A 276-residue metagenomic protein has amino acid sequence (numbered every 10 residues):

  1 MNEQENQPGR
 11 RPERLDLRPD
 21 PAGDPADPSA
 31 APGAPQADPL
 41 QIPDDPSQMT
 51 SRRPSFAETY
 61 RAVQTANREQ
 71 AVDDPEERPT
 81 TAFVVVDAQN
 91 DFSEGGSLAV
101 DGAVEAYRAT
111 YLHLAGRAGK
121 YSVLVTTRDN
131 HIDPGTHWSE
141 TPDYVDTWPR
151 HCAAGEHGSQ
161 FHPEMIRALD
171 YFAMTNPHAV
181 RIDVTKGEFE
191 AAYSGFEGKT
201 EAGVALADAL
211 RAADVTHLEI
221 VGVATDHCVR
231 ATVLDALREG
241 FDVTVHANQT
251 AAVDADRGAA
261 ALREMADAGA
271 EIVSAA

Functional and structural regions predicted by a protein language model:
N2-Q48: Mixed-charge, low-complexity intrinsically disordered regions enriched for alternating acidic
I42-E76, E105: Short coil-to-helix leader/linker segments, especially the first N-terminal amphipathic alpha-helix with its helix
T80-D87, F92: Short, hydrophobic/glycine-enriched beta-strand segments
S93-A103: Acidic/histidine-rich helix-loop elements that form or flank divalent-metal/phosphate-binding sites at the catalytic
R108-H217: Active-site alpha/beta core segments
H113-L114, V229-R238: Histidine-anchored nucleotide/phosphate-binding helix
Q160-Y171, D256-A276: Structural recognition of alpha->loop->beta junctions
E219-G222, D242-A255: A short glycine-rich beta-strand->turn/loop micro-motif centered on a GG-aromatic cluster
